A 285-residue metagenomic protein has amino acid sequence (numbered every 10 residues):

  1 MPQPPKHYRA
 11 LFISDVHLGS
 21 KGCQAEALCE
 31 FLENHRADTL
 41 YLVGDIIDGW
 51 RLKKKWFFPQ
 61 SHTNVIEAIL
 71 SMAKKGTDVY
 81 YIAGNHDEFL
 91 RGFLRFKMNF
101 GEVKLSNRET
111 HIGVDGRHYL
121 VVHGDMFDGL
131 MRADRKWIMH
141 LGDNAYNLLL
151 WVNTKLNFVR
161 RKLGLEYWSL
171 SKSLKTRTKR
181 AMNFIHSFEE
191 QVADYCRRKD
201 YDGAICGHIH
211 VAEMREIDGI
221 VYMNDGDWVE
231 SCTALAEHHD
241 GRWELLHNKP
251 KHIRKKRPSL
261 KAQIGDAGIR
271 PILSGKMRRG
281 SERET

Functional and structural regions predicted by a protein language model:
P2-R9, S20-V114: Core catalytic region of metal-dependent phosphoesterases/phosphodiesterases, especially metallo-beta-lactamase-like
R9-H17, R51-K55, S173-R180: Short, basic, glycine/proline-bearing loop/turn elements
A10-F12, L40-L42, L120, I205: Residue-level marker for buried hydrophobic side chains located in beta-strands that build the well-ordered beta-sheet
D15, G44-D45, G84, H123 (+2 more regions): Active-site glycine-centered loops adjacent to acidic/histidine catalytic or metal-binding residues that shape
F100-E102, S106-N107, L120, D125 (+3 more regions): Conserved beta-sheet core of the metallophosphoesterase superfamily
L105, L170-D202, A212, W243-E244 (+2 more regions): Non-catalytic terminal accessory segments
H111-D115, A212, E216-T285: Binuclear metal-dependent phosphoesterase catalytic core
V122-F188: Active-site-proximal loop/helix segment associated with metal-binding centers of metalloenzymes
